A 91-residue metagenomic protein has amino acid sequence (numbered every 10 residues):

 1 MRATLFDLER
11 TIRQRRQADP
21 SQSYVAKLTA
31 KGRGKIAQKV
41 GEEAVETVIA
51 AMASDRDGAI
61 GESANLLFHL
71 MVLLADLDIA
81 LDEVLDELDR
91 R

Functional and structural regions predicted by a protein language model:
M1-S63, L67-R91: Flexible "arm" and connector segments at domain edges
